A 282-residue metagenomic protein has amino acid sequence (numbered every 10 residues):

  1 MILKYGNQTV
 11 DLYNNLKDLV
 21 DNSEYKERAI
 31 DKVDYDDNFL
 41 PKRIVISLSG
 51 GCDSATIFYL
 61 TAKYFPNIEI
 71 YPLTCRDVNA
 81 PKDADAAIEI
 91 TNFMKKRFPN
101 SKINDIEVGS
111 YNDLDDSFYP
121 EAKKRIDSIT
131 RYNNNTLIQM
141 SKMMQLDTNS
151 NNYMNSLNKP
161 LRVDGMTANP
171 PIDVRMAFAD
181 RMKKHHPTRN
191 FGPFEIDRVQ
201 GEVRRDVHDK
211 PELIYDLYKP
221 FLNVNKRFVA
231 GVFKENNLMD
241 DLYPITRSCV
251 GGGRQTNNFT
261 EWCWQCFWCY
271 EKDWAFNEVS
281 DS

Functional and structural regions predicted by a protein language model:
I2-S282: Nucleotide-activated chemistry modules centered on ATP-dependent adenylation/adenylyltransferase
